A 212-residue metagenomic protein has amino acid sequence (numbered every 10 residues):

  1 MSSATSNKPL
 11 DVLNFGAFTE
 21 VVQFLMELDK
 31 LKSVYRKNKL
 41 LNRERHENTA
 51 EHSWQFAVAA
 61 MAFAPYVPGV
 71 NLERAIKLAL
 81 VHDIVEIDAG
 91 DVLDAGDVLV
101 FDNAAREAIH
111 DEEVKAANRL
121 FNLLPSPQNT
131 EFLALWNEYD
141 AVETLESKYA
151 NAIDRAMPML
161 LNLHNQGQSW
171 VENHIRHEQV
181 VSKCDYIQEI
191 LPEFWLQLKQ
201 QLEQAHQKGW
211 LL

Functional and structural regions predicted by a protein language model:
M1-L212: Alpha-helical, largely C-terminal catalytic domains that coordinate divalent metal ions via clustered Asp/Glu/His
